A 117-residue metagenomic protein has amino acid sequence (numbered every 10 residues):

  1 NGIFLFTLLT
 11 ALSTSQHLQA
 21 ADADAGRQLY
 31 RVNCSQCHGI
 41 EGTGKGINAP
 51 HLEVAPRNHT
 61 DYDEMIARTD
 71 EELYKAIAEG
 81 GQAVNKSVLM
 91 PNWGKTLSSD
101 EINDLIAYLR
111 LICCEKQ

Functional and structural regions predicted by a protein language model:
G2-S13: Bacterial N-terminal signal peptides
S13-L29: Electrostatic cytochrome c docking/interface patches
D24-S35, R68, E72, S99: Sequence context surrounding c-type heme c attachment/ligation sites in exported
G26, Y30-E41, L105-L109: The canonical Cys-X-X-Cys-His
R27, T43-E72: Gly/Gly-Pro-rich "capping" loops immediately C-terminal to redox-active cysteine motifs in periplasmic/lumenal
R31, D61, N92: Phosphate-coordinating loops and pocket residues in cytosolic domains that bind phosphorylated ligands
C37-T43, T60, K95, R110-C114: Detector for the c-type heme attachment site
P50-N58, E72, A76-N103, L109 (+1 more regions): Axial heme c-ligation environment in periplasmic c-type cytochrome domains
